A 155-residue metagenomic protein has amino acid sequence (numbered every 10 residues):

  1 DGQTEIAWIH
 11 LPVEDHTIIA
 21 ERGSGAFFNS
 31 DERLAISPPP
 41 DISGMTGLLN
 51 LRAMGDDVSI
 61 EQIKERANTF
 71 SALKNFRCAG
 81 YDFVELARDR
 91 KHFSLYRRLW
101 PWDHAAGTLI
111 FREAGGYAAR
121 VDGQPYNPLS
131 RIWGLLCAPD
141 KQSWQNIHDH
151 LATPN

Functional and structural regions predicted by a protein language model:
D1-V84, Y126, R131-N155: Acidic beta-strand-loop-alpha-helix segment within the catalytic core of divalent metal-dependent phosphate-processing
L51, R97-L99, D122-Q124: Short secondary-structure boundary segments
N75, Y96-R97: Glycine- and other small-residue-rich loops at beta-strand/loop junctions that grip anionic moieties
V84-R88, A105-E113: Hydrophobic residues within well-ordered alpha-helices
R88-F93, G115-Y117: Alpha-to-beta junction loops
F93, W100-P101: CN hydrolase (nitrilase-like) catalytic-core segments centered on the catalytic cysteine and neighboring Lys/Glu
R112, G116-Y117, A152: Conserved AMP-binding/adenylate-forming
G115-R131: Acidic, metal-binding active-site segment of PIN/NYN-like and related structure-specific nucleases
